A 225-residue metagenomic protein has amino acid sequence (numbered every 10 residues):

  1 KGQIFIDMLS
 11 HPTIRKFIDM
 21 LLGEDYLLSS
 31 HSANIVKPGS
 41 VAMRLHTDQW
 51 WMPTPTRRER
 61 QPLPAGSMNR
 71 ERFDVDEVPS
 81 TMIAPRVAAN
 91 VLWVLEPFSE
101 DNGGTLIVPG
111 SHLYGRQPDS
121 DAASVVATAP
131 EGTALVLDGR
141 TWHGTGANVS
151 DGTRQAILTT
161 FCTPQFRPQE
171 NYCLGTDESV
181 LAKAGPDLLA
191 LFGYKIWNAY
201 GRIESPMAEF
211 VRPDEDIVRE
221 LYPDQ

Functional and structural regions predicted by a protein language model:
K1-N69: Non-heme Fe(II)-dependent double-stranded beta-helix
Q3-S10, A84, A127-T128, S150: Aromatic-acidic/polar surface patches that form glycan- and anion
H31-A33, V91-W93, I157-F161: A structural signal for short, well-ordered beta-strand segments
H31-A33, V94, G110, G139-R140: Short, well-ordered beta-to-alpha junction loops that form the rim of enzyme active sites and present histidine/acidic
K37, L95-P97, F161-T163: Non-catalytic surface loops within mature trypsin-like serine protease
V41-A129, R167-G175: Catalytic core of non-heme Fe(II) oxygenases with the double-stranded beta-helix
H112-V136, R140-T141, G146-Q225: Conserved double-stranded beta-helix
